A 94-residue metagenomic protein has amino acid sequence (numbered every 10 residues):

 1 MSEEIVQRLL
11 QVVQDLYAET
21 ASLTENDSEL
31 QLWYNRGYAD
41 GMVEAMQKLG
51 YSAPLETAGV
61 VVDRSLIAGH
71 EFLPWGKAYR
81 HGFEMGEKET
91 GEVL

Functional and structural regions predicted by a protein language model:
M1-I5, D27-L30: A ubiquitous short alpha-helical element
S2-E19, N35-Y38: Short amphipathic alpha-helical heptad-repeat segments
L9, D15-A18, S22, K48-V61 (+1 more regions): N-terminal processing/targeting junctions
Y17, Y34-Y38, M42, Y79 (+1 more regions): Hydrophobic alpha-helical segments
A21-Y34: Charged, low-complexity interaction regions
L32-I67: Acidic, low-complexity, intrinsically disordered interaction modules
G59-L94: Amphipathic alpha-helical binding modules
